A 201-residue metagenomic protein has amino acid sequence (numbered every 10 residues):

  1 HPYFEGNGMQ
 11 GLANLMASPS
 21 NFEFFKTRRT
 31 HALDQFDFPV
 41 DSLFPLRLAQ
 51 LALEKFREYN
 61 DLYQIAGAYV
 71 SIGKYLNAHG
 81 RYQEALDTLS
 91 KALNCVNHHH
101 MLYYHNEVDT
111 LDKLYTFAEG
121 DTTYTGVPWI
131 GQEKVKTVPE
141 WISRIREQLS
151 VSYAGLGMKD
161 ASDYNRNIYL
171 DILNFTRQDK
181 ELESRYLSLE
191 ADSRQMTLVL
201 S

Functional and structural regions predicted by a protein language model:
F4-T27, G67: Extended alpha-helical scaffold regions
E5, N21-R28, V40-L46, Y59 (+2 more regions): Hydrophobic positions within repeat-based interaction scaffolds
